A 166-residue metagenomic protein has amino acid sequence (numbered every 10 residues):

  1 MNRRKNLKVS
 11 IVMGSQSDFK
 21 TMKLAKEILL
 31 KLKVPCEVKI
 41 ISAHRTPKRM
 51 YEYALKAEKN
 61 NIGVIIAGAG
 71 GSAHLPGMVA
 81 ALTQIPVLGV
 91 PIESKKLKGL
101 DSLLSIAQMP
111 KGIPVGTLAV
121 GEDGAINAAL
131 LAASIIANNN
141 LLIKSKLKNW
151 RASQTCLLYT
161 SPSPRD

Functional and structural regions predicted by a protein language model:
V9-E37, S42-A43: Glycine-rich phosphate/diphosphate-binding loop of Rossmann-like nucleotide-binding domains
D18-M22, P47, S72-M78, L97-L100 (+1 more regions): Short glycine/serine/threonine-rich phosphate/pyrophosphate-binding segments that cradle anionic phosphate groups
I41-E58: N-terminal beta-loop-helix "entrance" segment that forms/cooperates in small-molecule cofactor or anionic ligand
Y53-P91, K95: Glycine-rich phosphate-binding loop
L82-A119, K144-K146: Short, acidic/small-residue loops that bind anionic groups at enzyme active sites
G121-T155: A charged, well-structured terminal subsegment
Y159-D166: Conserved small/polar residues in nucleotide/adenosyl-binding loops
